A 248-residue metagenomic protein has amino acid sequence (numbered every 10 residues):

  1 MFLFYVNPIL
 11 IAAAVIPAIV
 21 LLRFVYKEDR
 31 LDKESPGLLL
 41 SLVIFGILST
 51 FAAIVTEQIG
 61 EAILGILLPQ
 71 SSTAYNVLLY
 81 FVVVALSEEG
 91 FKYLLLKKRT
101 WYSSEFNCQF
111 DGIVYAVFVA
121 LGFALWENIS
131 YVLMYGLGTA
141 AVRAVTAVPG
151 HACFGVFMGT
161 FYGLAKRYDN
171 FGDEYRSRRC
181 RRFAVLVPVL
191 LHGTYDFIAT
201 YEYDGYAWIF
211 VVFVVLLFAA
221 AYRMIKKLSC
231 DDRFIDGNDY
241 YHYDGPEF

Functional and structural regions predicted by a protein language model:
M1-F248: Hydrophobic alpha-helical segments at protein termini of multi-pass membrane proteins
